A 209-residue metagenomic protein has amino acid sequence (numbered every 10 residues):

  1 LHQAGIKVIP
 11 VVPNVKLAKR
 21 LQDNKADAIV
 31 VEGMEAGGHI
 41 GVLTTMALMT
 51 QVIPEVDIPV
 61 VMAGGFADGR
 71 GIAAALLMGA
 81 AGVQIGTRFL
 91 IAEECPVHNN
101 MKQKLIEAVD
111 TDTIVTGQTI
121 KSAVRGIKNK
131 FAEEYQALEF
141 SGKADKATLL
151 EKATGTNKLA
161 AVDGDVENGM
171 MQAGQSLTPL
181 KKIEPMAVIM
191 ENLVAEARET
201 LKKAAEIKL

Functional and structural regions predicted by a protein language model:
L1-V12, E55-A63: Short beta-strand/loop segments at the ligand-binding rim of alpha/beta enzyme cores
G5, K25, G79: Conserved functional loop/turn residues at catalytic and ligand-binding sites
I9-P10, G37-G41, V61-G65, T87: Glycine- and other small-residue-rich loops at beta-strand/loop junctions that grip anionic moieties
V11-T50, P54, A92, P96-V97: Glycine/Thr-rich beta-alpha phosphate-binding loop at enzyme active sites
A47-V61, A67-L209: Conserved active-site-proximal phosphate/metal-binding subdomains
